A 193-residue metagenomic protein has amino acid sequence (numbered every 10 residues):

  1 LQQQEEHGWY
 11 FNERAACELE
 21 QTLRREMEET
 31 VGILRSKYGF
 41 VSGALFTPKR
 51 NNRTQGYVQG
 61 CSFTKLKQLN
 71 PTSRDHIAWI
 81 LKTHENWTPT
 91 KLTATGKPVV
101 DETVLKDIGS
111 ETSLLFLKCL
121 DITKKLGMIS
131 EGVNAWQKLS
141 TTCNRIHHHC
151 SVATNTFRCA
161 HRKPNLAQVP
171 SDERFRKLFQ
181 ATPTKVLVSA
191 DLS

Functional and structural regions predicted by a protein language model:
L1-F175, Q180-V186, L192-S193: Conserved "right-hand" nucleotidyltransferase catalytic core of DNA-directed polymerases
